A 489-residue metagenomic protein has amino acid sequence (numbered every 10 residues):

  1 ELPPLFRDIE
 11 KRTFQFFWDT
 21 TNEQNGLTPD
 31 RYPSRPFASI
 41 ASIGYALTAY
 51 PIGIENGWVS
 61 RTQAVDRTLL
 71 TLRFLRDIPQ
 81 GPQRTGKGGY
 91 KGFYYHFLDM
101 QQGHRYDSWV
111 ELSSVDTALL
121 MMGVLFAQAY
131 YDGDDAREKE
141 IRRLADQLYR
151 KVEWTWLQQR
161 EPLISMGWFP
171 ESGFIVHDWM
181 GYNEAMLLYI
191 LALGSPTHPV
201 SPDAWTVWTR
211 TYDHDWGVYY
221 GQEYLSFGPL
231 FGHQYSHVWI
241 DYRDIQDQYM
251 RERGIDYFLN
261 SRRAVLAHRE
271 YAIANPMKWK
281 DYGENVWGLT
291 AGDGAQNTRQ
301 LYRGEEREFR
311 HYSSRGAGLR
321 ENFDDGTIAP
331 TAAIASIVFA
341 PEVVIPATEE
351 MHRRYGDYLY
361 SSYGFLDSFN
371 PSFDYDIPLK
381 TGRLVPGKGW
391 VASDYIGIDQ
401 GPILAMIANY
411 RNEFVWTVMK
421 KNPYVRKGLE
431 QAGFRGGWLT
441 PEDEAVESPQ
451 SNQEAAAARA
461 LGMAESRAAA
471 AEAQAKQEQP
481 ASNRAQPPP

Functional and structural regions predicted by a protein language model:
E1-P489: Ser/Thr/Asn(+Pro)-rich, low-complexity disordered segments
